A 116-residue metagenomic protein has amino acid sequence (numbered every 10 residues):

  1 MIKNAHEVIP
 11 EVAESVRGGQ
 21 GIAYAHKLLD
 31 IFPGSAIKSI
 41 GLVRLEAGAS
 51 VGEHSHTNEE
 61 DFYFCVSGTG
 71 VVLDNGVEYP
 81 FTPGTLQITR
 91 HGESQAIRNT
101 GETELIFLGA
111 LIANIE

Functional and structural regions predicted by a protein language model:
M1-I37: A short, N-terminal "cap"/entry segment at the start of jelly-roll beta-barrel domains of the cupin/DSBH fold
K27, G41-H56, H91: Conserved short histidine dyad/triad with adjacent acidic residue
G34-A36, E46-A49, T69, A113-E116: Short, charged/polar surface micro-motifs in flexible loops or helix N-caps
R44-E46, S55-V72: Short, conserved beta-strand element in jelly-roll/cupin
A47, N58, V77, E93 (+1 more regions): A generic "binding-loop/recognition-motif" signal
V71, H91-E116: Ligand-binding loop in jelly-roll beta-barrel domains
V77-H91: Short acidic-glycine-tyrosine-enriched beta hairpin
